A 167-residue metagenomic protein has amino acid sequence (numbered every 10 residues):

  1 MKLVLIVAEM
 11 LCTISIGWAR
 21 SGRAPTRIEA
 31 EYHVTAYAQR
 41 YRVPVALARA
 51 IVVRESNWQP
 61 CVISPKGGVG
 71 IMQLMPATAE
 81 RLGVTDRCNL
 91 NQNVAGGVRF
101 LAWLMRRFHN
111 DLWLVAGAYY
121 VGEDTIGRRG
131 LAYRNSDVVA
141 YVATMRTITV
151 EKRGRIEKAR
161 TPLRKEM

Functional and structural regions predicted by a protein language model:
M1-V4: Positively charged n-region of N-terminal signal peptides that target proteins for export
I6-T13: Bacterial N-terminal signal peptides
W18-M167: Catalytic glycan-binding domains that act on GlcNAc-containing polysaccharides
